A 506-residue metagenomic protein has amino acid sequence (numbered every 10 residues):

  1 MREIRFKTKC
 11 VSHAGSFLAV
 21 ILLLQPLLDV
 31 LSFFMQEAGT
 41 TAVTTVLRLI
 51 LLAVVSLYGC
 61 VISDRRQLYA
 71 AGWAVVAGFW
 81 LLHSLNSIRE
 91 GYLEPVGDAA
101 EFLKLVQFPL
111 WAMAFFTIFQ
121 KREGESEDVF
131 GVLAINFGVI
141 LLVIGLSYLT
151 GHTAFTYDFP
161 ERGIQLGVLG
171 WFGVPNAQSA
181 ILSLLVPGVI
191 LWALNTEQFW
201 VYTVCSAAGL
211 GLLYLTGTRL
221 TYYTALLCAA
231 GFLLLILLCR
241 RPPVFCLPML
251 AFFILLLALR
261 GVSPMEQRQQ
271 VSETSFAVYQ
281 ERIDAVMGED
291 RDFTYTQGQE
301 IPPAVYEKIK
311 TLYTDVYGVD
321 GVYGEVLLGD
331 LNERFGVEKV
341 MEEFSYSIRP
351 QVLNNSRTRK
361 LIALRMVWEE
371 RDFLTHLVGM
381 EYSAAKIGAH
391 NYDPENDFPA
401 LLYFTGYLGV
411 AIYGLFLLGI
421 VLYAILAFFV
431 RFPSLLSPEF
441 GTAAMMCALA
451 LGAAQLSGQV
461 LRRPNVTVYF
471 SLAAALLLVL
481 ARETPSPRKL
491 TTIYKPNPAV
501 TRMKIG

Functional and structural regions predicted by a protein language model:
M1-L82, T196, W200, F245-C246 (+1 more regions): Transmembrane signal-anchor hairpin modules in multi-pass inner-membrane enzymes, especially those that act on
K7-V11, L57-W73, L191-V204, C239-V244 (+1 more regions): Membrane-interface helix-loop-helix junctions at transmembrane boundaries of multi-pass membrane enzymes, predominantly
V20-L22, Y403, L422-S457, A473-L476: Loop-to-helix entry and N-terminal half of a specific, functionally important transmembrane alpha helix in multi-pass
T44-L51, W73-S84, Y92-F119, D128-V132 (+1 more regions): Aromatic-anchored transmembrane helix interface
D128-F155, G173-C239, A258-P264: Alpha-helical transmembrane segments of multi-pass inner-membrane proteins
A229, V244, T442-Q455, V460-A499 (+1 more regions): Transmembrane alpha-helices of multi-pass inner-membrane enzymes
C239-S345, E369-E370: A membrane-periplasm/extracellular boundary helix in multi-pass inner-membrane enzymes that assemble envelope glycans
Y317-T405: Long extracytoplasmic/lumenal interhelical loops at the membrane interface of multi-pass membrane proteins
